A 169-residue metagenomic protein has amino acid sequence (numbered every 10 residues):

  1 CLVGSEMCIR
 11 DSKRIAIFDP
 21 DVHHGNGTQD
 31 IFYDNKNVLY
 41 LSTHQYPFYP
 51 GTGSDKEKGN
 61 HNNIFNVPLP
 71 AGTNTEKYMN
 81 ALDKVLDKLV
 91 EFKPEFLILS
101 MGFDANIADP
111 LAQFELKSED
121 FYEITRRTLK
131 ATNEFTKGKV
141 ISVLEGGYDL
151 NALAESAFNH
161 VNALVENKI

Functional and structural regions predicted by a protein language model:
S5-E6, R10-R127, N133-E134, V161-N162: Conserved alpha-helical scaffold segments that buttress catalytic/binding sites
N106-D109, D149-L153: Short active-site-adjacent structural elements
K117-S118, L150-N167: Short, electropositive alpha-helical surface patch
T132-V140: A short helix->loop->beta-strand "cap" motif at the edges of active sites that frequently abuts
